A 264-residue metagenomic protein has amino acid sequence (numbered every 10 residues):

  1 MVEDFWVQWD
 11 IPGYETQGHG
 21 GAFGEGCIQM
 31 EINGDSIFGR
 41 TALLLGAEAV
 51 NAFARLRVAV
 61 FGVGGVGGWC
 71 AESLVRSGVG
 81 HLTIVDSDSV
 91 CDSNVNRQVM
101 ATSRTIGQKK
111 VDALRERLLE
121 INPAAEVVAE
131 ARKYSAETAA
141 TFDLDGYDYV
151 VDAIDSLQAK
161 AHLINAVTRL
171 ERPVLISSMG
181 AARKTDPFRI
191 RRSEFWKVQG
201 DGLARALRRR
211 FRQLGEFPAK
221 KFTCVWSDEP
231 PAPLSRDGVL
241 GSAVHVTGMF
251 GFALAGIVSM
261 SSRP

Functional and structural regions predicted by a protein language model:
W6-W9: Tryptophan (W) side chains
F23-A59: N-terminal charged helix/coil linker that caps or initiates catalytic domains
E31, F142-Y149, I154-H162, R169 (+4 more regions): Glycine-rich phosphate/adenylate-binding loop
F61-G62, V85: Conserved N-terminal Rossmann-fold NAD(P)-binding element of oxidoreductases
V66: Hydrophobic/small residue at the entry helix of a nucleotide-binding pocket
R76-H81, R172: Conserved S-adenosyl-L-methionine
I84-I121: Glycine-rich phosphate-binding loop and adjoining beta1-alpha1-beta2 segment of Rossmann-like nucleotide-binding folds
A131-T138: Conserved SAM/SAH-binding loop
